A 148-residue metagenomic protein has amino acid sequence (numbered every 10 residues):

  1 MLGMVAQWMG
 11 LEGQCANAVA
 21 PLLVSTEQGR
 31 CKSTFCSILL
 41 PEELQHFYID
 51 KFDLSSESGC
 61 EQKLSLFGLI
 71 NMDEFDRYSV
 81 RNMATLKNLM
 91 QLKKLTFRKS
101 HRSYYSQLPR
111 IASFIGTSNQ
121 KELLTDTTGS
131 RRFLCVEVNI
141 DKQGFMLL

Functional and structural regions predicted by a protein language model:
L2-S65: P-loop NTPase catalytic core of nucleic-acid-dependent motor ATPases
A20, D76, S103-S106: Conserved nucleotide-state-sensing and coupling region of NTP-binding domains
D50-L54, L95-K99, T117: Short gly/ser/thr-rich secondary-structure transition/capping motifs
G59-S65, K99-T117: AAA+/SF3 P-loop NTPase mechanochemical coupling elements
F67-Q91, L124-G129: Conserved AAA+/SF3 P-loop NTPase catalytic/coupling segment centered on the Walker-B
M83-S106: Conserved catalytic/switch belt of AAA+ P-loop NTPases
N119-E122: Short, polar loop motifs at secondary-structure junctions
L124-G144: A short helix-turn-beta junction within AAA+ P-loop NTPase domains corresponding to the substrate/partner-engaging
